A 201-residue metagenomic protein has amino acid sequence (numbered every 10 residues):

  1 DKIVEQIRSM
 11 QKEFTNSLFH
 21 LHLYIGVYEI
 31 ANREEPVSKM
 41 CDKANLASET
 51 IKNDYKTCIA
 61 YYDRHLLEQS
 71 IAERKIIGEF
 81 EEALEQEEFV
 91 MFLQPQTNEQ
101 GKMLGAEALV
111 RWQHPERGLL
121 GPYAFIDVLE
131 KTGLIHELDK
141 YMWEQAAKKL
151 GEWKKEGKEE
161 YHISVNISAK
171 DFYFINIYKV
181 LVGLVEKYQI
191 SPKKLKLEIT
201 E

Functional and structural regions predicted by a protein language model:
D1, T15-L18, H22-M40, H65-E68 (+3 more regions): Catalytic strand-loop-helix junctions within cyclic-nucleotide turnover domains
K2-T15, D42-N45, M142-G151: Alpha-helical scaffold within the catalytic cores of cyclic-nucleotide enzymes
V4, T15, I30-K56, Y123 (+1 more regions): Catalytic-core segments of nucleotide cyclases and related cyclic-nucleotide turnover enzymes
I7-L23, K52, G118, K154-Y161 (+1 more regions): Catalytic core regions of nucleotide second-messenger enzymes
T15, C41-D63, E79-V90, E116: Catalytic/regulatory signature loops of cyclic-dinucleotide turnover enzymes and related class III nucleotidyl cyclases
H22, Y28-A31, T50-K75, E159-I167: Flexible, glycine/charge-rich interdomain/linker segments that couple and regulate nucleotide signaling catalytic cores
E29, N98, K102-E107, L134-E201: Catalytic core of bacterial c-di-GMP phosphodiesterases, primarily the EAL and HD-GYP domains, capturing alpha-helical
A72-V128, N166: Active-site core of bacterial EAL-family cyclic-dinucleotide phosphodiesterase domains
